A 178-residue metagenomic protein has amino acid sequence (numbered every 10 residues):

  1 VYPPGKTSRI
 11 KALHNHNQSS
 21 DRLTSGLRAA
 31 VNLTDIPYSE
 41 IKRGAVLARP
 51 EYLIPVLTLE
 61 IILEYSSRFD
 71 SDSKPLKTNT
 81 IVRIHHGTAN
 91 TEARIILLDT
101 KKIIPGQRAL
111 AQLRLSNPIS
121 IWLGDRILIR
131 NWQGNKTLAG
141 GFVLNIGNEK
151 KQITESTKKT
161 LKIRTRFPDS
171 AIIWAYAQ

Functional and structural regions predicted by a protein language model:
V1-L47: Contiguous mid-protein beta-loop-alpha structural module that forms a pocket-lining wall or clamp of enzyme active
H16, I36-Q178: C-terminal effector modules of nucleic-acid-centric enzymes and ribosome-associated factors
